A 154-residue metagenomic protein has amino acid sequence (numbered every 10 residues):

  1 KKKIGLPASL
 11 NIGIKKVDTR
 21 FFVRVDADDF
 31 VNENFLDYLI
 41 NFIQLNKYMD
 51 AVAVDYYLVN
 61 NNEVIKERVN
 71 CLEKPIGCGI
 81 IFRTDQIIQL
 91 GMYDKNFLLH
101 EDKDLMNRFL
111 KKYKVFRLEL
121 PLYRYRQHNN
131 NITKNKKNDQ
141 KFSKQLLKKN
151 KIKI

Functional and structural regions predicted by a protein language model:
K1-V17: Glycine-rich, basic loop-to-helix element that forms the pyrophosphate-binding segment of sugar-nucleotide handling
D18-T19, I76-L90: Conserved nucleotide-sugar donor-binding and metal-coordinating catalytic region shared by glycosyltransferases
F22: Short aromatic/hydrophobic "clamp" motif used to bind/position activated sugar donors
N34-I65: Conserved donor NDP-sugar-binding/catalytic core segment of glycosyltransferases
D55, F116-L122, Q127: Catalytic beta-strand/loop signature of glycosyltransferases that borders the donor
I65-I81: A recurrent flexible, glycine/aromatic-enriched loop bordering the glycosyltransferase active site that acts as
L99-L105: Acidic donor-binding loop at a coil-to-helix junction in glycosyltransferase catalytic cores that engages
Y125-H128, K134-I154: Catalytic core of nucleotide-sugar-dependent glycosyltransferases
